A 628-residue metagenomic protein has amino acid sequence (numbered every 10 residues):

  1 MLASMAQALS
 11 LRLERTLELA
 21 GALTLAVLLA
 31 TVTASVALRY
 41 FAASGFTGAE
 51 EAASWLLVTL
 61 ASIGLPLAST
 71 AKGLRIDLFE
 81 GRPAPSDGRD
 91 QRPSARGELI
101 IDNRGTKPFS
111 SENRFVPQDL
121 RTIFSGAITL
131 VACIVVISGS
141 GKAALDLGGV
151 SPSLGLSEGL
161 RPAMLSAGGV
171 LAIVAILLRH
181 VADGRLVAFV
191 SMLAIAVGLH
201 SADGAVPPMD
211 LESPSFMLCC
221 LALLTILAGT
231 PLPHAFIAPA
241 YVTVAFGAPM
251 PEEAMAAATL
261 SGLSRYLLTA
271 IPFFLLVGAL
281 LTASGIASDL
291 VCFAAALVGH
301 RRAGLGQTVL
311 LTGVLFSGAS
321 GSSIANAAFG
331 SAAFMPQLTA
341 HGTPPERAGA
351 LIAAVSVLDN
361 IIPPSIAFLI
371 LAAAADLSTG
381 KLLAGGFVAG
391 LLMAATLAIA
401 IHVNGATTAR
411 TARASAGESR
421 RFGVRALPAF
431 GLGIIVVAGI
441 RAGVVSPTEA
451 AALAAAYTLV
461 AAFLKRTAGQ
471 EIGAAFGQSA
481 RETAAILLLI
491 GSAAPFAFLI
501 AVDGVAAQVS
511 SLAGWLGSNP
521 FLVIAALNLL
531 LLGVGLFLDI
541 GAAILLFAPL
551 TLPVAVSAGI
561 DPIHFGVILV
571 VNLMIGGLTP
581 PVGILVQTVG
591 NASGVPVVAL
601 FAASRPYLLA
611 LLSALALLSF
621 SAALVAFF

Functional and structural regions predicted by a protein language model:
M1-R82, S86-L211, L488: Alpha-helical transmembrane segments and membrane-interface helix-loop junctions in multi-pass membrane proteins
D146-S153, P162, R185-F628: Alpha-helical transmembrane segments of multi-pass membrane transport proteins
